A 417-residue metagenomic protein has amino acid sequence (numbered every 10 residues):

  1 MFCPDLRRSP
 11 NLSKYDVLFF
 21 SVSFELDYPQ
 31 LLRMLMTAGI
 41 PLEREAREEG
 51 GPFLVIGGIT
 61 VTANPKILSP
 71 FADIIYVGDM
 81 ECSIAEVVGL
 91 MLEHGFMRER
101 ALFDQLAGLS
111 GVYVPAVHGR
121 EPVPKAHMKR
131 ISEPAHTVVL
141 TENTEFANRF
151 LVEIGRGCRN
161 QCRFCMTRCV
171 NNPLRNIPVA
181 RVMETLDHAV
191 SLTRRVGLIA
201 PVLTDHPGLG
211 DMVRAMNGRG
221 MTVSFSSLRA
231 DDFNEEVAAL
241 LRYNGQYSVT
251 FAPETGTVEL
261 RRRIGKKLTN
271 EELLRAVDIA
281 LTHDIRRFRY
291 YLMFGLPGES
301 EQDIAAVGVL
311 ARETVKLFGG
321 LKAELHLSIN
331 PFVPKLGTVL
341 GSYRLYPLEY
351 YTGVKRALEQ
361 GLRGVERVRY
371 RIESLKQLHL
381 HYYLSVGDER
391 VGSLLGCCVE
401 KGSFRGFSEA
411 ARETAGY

Functional and structural regions predicted by a protein language model:
F2-R120, L336-D388, L395-S408: Glycine-rich beta-alpha loop elements in corrinoid/cobalamin-binding modules across cobalamin-dependent enzymes
L26, E184-E324: Conserved SAM/AdoMet-binding glycine-rich loop
P70-A72, M91-E93, C169, D211-M216 (+5 more regions): Short secondary-structure boundary/capping segments
L109-V152: N-terminal [4Fe-4S]-dependent radical SAM core
V138-M166, Y247-S248, P331: N-terminal pre-triad scaffold of radical SAM enzymes
C158, C162, V182, F225 (+1 more regions): Conserved, mostly hydrophobic/aromatic
C165-R181: Iron-sulfur (Fe-S) cluster-binding segments and ferredoxin-like electron-carrier domains, especially [2Fe-2S]
P207, E236-V237, E259-I264, F294-Q302 (+3 more regions): Flexible glycine/acidic-rich beta-alpha junction loops that bind and position SAM and/or redox cofactors in anaerobic
